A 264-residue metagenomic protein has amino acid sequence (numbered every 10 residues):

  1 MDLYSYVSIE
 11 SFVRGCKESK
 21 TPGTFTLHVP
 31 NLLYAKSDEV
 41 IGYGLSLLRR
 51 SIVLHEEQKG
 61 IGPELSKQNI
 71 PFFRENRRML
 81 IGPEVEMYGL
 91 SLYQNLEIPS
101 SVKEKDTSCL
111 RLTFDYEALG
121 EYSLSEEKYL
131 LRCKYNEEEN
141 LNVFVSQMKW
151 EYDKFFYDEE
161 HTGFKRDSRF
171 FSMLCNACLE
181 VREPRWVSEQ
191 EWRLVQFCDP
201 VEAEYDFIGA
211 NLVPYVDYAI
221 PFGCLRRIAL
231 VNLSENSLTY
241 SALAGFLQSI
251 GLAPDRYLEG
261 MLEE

Functional and structural regions predicted by a protein language model:
M1-E264: Partner-binding and oligomerization surfaces adjacent to conserved cores of proteins that assemble macromolecular
